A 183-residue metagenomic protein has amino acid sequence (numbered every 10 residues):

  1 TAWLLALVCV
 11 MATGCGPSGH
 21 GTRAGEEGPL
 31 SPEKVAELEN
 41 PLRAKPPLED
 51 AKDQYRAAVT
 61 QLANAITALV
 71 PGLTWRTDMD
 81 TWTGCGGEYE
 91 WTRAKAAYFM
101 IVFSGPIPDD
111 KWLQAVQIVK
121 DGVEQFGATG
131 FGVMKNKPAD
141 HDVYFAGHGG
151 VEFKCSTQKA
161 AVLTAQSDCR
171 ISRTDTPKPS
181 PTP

Functional and structural regions predicted by a protein language model:
T1-L4: Bacterial N-terminal signal peptides that target proteins for export
V10-G14: C-terminal motif of bacterial Sec signal peptides marking the signal peptidase cleavage site
G16-G19: Bacterial signal peptide processing site
G28-L38, D50-F99: Compositionally biased P/S/T/G-rich terminal and signal peptide-adjacent segments that lie outside catalytic cores
P41-D53, I101-D110: Second-shell loop/turn segments in exported
T77-G87, F131-V151: Ser/Thr-rich, low-complexity intrinsically disordered terminal regions
T92-P138: Long, charged/polar, surface-exposed segments that mediate recognition or autoinhibition
D140-P183: Extracellularly exposed regions in secreted/surface proteins, prominently low-complexity, repeat-rich
